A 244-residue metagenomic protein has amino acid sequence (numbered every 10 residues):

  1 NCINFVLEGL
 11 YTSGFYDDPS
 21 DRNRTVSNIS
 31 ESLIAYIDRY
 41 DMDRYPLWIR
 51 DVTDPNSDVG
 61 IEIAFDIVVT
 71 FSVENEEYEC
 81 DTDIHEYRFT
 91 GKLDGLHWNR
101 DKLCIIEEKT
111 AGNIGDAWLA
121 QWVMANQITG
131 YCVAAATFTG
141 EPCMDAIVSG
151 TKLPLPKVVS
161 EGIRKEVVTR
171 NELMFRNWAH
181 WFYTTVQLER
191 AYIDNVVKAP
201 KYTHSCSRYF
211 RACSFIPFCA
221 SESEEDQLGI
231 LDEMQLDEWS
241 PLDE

Functional and structural regions predicted by a protein language model:
N1-Y78: A non-catalytic, helix-rich entry segment at domain boundaries
T12, V73-N75, H85, W118-W122 (+1 more regions): Metal-dependent nuclease catalytic regions and adjoining charged, substrate-binding loops involved in nucleic-acid end
S32, Q127-G130, W181: Alpha-helical scaffold elements adjacent to nucleotide-binding pockets in ATP/GTP-utilizing enzyme cores
D58, T90-L93, C143: Extracellular structured ligand-interaction cores
I61, G95, A146-V148: A structural signal for short, well-ordered beta-strand segments
E62-D66, K109, S149, I216: Structured loops at beta-to-helix junctions and adjacent beta-edge loops in soluble globular domains
F65-I128, F138: Non-catalytic protein-protein interaction segments used by genome-maintenance enzymes to assemble and couple activities
